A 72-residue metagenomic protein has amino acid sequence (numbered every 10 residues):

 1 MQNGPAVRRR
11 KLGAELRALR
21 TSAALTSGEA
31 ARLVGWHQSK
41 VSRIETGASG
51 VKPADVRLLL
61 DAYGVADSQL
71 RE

Functional and structural regions predicted by a protein language model:
M1-S22: A short, Lys/Arg-rich alpha-helix, primarily the initiator
A14, A24-L25, V51-A54: Residue-level signal for the short linker/turn that defines the boundary of a DNA-recognition helix
R17-A18, G28, R57: Residues within the helices of the helix-turn-helix
R20, A31, L60: The alpha-helix within a helix-turn-helix
A23-S42: Short alpha-helical DNA-recognition segment
G50, A62-E72: Interdomain hinge/linker segments and adjacent boundary elements that couple functional modules
D55-Y63: Hydrophobic micro-packing sites on short alpha-helices
